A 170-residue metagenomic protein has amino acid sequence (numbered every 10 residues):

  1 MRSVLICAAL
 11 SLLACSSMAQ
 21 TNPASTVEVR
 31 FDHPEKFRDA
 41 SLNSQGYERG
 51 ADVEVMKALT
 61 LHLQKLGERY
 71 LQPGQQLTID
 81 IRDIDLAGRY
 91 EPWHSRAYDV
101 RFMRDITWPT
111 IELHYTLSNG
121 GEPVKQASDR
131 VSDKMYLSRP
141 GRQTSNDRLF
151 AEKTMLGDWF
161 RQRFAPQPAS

Functional and structural regions predicted by a protein language model:
M1-V4: Positively charged n-region of N-terminal signal peptides that target proteins for export
A14-S16: N-terminal signal peptide c-region/cleavage motif recognized by signal peptidases
P23-S25, H33-R82: N-terminal segment of the mature soluble domain
K36-S41, G88-E91, M135-R139: Short acidic/His/Gly/Ser-rich catalytic and metal-binding motifs that mark active-site loops of diverse hydrolases
S44-G46, Q126-D158: Short secondary-structure boundary motifs at beta->alpha junctions and helix caps
L59, K65, Q143-S170: C-terminal/domain-edge helix-coil "capping" segments
P73, L77, I81-S118: Surface-exposed short loop/turn segments
